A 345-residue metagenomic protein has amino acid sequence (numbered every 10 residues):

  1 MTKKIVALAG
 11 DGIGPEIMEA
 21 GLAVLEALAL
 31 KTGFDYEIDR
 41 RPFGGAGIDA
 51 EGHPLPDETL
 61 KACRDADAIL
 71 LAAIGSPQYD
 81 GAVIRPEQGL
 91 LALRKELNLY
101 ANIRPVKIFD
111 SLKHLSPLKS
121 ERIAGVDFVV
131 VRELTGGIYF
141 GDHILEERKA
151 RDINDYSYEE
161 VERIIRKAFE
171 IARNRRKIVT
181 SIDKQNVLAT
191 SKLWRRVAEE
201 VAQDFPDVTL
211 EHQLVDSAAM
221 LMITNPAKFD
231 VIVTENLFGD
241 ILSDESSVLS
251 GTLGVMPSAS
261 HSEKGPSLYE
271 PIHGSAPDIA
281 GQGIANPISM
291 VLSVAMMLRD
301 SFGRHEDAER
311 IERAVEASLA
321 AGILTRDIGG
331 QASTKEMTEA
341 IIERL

Functional and structural regions predicted by a protein language model:
V6-A23, A27-L28, E147-D216, K228: Glycine-rich phosphate/diphosphate-binding loop of Rossmann-like nucleotide-binding domains
D11-G14, D67, V131, A168 (+5 more regions): Buried hydrophobic positions in well-ordered alpha/beta secondary-structure cores of metabolic enzymes
G21, L25, A198, M290-L298 (+1 more regions): Buried hydrophobic packing segments
G33-D57, M222: N-terminal beta-loop-helix "entrance" segment that forms/cooperates in small-molecule cofactor or anionic ligand
G45-I48, H114, M222-I323: Glycine-rich phosphate/nucleotide-binding loop
D49-N154, L237: N-terminal glycine-rich phosphate/adenylate-binding segment common to multiple enzyme folds
S111, Q213-M220: Short acidic loop-to-helix transition motifs that present clustered carboxylates
T135-S181, Q185-V187, F205, R310 (+1 more regions): Glycine-rich phosphate/pyrophosphate-binding loop and the adjoining helix
